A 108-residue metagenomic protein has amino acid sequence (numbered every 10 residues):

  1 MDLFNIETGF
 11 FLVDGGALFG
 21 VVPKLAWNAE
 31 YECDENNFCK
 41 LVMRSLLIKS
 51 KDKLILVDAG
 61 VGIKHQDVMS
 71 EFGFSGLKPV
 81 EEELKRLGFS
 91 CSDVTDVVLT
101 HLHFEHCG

Functional and structural regions predicted by a protein language model:
M1-L56, V61-H65, M69-S70: Zn-dependent metallo-beta-lactamase
F74-G108: Active-site metal-binding motif and surrounding structural segment of the metallo-beta-lactamase
